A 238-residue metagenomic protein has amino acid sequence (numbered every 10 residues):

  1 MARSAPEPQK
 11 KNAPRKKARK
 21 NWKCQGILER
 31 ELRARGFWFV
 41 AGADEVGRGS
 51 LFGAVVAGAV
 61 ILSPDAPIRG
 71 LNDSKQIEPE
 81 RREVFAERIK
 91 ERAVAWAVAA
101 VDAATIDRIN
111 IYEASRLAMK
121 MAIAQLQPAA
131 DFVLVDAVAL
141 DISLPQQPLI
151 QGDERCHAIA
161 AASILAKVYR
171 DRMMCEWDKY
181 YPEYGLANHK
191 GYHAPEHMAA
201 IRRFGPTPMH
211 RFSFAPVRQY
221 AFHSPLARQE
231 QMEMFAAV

Functional and structural regions predicted by a protein language model:
M1-V238: RNase H-like, Mg2+-dependent phosphodiesterase core, and more generally RNA phosphate-backbone-engaging helix-loop
